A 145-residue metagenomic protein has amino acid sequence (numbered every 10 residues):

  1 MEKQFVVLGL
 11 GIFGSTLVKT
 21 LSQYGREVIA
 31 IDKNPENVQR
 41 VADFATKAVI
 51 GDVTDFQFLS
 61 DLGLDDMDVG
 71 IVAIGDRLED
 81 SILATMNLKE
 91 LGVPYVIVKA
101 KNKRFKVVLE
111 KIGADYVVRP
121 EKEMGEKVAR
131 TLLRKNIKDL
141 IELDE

Functional and structural regions predicted by a protein language model:
M1-E145: Cytosolic regulatory regions of ion transport systems
